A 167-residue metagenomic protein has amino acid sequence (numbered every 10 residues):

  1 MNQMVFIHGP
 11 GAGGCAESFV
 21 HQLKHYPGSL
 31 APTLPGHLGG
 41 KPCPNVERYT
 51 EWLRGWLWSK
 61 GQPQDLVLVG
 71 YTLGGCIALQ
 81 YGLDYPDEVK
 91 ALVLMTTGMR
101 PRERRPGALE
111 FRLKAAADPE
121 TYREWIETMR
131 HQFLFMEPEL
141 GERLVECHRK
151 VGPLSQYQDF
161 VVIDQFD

Functional and structural regions predicted by a protein language model:
M1-P42: Conserved HGGG/HGGXW glycine-rich cap/lid loop of the alpha/beta-hydrolase fold
H21, Q80-D84: Active-site signature of alpha/beta-hydrolase-fold catalytic machinery across serine- and Asp/Cys-nucleophile hydrolases
Q22, N45, Y49-L53, D159: Hydrophobic alpha-helical packing elements
R48-L66: Conserved acidic catalytic loop of the alpha/beta-hydrolase fold
L68-G70, M95: Short beta-strand immediately N-terminal to the catalytic nucleophile in serine-hydrolase-like folds
G70-G74, A78: Gly/Ala-rich beta-loop-alpha elbow adjacent to hydrolase catalytic centers
L83-D84, V89-P119: Flexible "cap/lid" loop of the alpha/beta hydrolase fold
E103-R105, E120-D167: Conserved alpha/beta-hydrolase catalytic His-Asp/Glu region
